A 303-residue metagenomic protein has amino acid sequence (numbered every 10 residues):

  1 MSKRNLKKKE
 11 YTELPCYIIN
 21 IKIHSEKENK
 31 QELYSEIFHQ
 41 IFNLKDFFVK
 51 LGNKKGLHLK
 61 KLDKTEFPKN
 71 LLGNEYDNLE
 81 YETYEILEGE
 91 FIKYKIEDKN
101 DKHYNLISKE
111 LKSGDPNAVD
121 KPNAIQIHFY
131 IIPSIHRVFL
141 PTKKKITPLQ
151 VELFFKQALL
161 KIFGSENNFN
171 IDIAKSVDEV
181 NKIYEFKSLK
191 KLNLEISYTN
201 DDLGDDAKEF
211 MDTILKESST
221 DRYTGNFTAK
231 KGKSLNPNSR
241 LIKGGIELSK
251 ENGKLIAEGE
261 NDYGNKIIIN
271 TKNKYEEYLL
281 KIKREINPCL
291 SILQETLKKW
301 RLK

Functional and structural regions predicted by a protein language model:
S2-K112, N117, A124, K145-K303: Terminal interaction module
I125-V151: Internal, conserved structured core segments that host functional sites
